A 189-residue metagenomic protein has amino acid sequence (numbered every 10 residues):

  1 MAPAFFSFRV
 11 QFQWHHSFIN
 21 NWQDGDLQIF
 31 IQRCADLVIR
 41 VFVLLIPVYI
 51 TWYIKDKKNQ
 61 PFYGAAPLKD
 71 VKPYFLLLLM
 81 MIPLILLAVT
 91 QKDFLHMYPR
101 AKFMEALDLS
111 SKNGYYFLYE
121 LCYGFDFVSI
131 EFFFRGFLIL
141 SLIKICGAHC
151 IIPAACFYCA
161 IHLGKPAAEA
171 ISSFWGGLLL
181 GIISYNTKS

Functional and structural regions predicted by a protein language model:
M1-A4: Transmembrane alpha-helices
S7-F12, F75-L77, A168, I183-S189: Juxtamembrane membrane-interface segments at transmembrane alpha-helix termini
Q11, P47-V48, D56, I130-E131 (+2 more regions): Alpha-helical transmembrane segments of polytopic integral membrane proteins, especially the permease/helical cores
F12-R40, T51-D126: Juxtamembrane helix-loop-helix connectors linking adjacent transmembrane helices in multi-pass membrane enzymes
L37-I46, E169-A170: Structural signature of hydrophobic alpha-helical transmembrane segments
I82-S189: Transmembrane helix-loop-helix hairpins at the membrane interface of multi-pass integral membrane proteins
